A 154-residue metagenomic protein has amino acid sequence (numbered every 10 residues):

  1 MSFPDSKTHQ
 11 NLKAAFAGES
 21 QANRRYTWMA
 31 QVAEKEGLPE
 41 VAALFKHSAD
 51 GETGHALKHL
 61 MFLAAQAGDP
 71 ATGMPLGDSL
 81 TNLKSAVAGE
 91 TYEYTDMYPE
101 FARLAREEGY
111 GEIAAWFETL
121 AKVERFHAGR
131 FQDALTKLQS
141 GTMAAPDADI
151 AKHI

Functional and structural regions predicted by a protein language model:
M1-I154: Non-heme di-metal
